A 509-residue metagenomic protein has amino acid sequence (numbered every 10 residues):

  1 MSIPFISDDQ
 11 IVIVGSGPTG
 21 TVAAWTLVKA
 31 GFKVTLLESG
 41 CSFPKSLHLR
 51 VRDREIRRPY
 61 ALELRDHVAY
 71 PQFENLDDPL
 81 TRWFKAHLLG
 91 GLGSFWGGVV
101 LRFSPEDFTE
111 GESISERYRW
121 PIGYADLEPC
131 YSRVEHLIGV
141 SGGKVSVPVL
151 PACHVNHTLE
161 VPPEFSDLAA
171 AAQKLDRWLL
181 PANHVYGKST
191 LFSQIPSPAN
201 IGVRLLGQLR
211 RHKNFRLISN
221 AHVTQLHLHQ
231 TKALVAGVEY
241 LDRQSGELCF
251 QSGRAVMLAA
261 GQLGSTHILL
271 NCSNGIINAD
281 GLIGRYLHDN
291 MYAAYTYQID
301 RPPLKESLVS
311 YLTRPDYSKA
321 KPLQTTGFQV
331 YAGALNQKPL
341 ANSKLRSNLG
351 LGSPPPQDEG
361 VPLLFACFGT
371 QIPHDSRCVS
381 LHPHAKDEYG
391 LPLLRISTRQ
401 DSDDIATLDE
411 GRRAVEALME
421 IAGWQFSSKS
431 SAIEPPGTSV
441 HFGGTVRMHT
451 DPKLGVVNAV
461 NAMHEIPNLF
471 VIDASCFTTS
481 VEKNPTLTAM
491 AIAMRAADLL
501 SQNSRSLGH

Functional and structural regions predicted by a protein language model:
S2-G111, E116, P121-A125, P129 (+4 more regions): N-terminal glycine-rich phosphate/pyrophosphate-binding loop and immediately adjacent elements
G17-P18, L159, L263, C476: Residue-level detector of alpha-helix initiation sites
P18, N220-T224, R243: Conserved SAM/SAH-binding loop
K29, L36-R50, Q225-H229, V238-S307 (+4 more regions): Glycine-rich loop(s) and the adjacent beta-strand/alpha-helix scaffold that form part
K45-S46, G142-A152, Q425-I433, S506-H509: Short, glycine/acidic-rich hinge or "gate" loops at secondary-structure transitions that mediate conformational
Y60, Q72, E112-V223, T438: Conserved redox-cofactor binding core of oxidoreductases
Q72, L76-F84, W120-P121, D280-L394 (+4 more regions): FAD cofactor-binding and catalytic pocket of flavoenzymes
P181-S189, S193-S197, I218-S219, T224-T231 (+3 more regions): A glycine-rich dinucleotide-binding beta-alpha-beta segment and adjacent secondary-structure elements that constitute
